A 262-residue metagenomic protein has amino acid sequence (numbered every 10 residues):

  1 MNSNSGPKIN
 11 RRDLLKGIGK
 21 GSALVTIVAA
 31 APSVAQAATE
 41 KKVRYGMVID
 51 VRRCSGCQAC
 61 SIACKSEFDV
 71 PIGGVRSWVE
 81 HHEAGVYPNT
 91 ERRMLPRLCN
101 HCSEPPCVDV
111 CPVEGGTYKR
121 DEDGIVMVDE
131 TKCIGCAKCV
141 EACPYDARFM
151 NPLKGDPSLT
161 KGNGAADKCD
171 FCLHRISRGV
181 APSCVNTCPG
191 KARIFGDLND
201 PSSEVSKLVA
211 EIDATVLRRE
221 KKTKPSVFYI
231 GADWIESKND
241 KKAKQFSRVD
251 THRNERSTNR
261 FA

Functional and structural regions predicted by a protein language model:
N2-S22: N-terminal secretory signal peptides and thylakoid transit peptides that target proteins across membranes
P7, V28-C60, E220-K224, F228-Y229 (+4 more regions): C-terminal segment of N-terminal export signals and the immediately downstream linker at the start of the mature
A23, P32-G46, V70-R92: N-terminal pre-ligand scaffold of iron-sulfur
L24-I27, M127, I134, A142 (+4 more regions): Flexible coil/turn and secondary-structure edge motifs
S33-A35, S55, A59-E80, E104-K132 (+3 more regions): Iron-sulfur cluster-binding cysteine motifs and their immediate structural context in ferredoxin-like electron-transfer
V86-C102, K138-M150, A166-R178, P182 (+1 more regions): Short Fe-S-cluster ligation motifs
S158-N163: Short linker/helix segments within small regulatory modules
S183-A262: Long, compositionally biased charged/polar accessory segments in the mid-to-C-terminal portions of proteins
